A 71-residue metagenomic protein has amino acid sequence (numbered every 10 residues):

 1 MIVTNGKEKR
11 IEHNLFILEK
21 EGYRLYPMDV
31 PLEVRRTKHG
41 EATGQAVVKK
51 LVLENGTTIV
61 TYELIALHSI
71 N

Functional and structural regions predicted by a protein language model:
M1-L15: Short, basic/aromatic beta-hairpin or loop at an interaction surface
L15-G22: Short alpha-helix capping/helix-loop boundary micro-motifs
L25-M28: Short, well-ordered loop/turn sites that connect or cap secondary structure elements
E41-L53: Short beta-strand-centered aromatic/proline hotspots
E54-I65: Short, solvent-exposed secondary-structure boundary/capping segments
